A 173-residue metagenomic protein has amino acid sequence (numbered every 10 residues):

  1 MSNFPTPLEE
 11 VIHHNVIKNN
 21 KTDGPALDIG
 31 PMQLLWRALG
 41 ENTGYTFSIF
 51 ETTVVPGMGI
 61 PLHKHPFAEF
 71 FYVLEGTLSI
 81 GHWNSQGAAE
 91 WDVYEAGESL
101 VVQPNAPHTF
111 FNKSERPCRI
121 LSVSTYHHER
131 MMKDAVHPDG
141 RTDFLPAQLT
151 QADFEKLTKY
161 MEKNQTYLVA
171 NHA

Functional and structural regions predicted by a protein language model:
M1-T46, F144-A173: A short, N-terminal "cap"/entry segment at the start of jelly-roll beta-barrel domains of the cupin/DSBH fold
K18, N42, N84-P104: Short acidic-glycine-tyrosine-enriched beta hairpin
N20, Q33-W36, S48-K64: Conserved short histidine dyad/triad with adjacent acidic residue
A38-L39, G59-H65, H82, E90-D92 (+1 more regions): Short histidine-centered beta-strand/loop micro-motifs that create catalytic or ligand/metal-coordination sites
F67-W83: Glycine- and acidic-residue-biased ligand/ion/polar-headgroup-sensing regions
A96, P104-R130: Ligand-binding loop in jelly-roll beta-barrel domains
E129-F144: A hydrophobic, small-residue-rich beta->alpha segment in the mid-to-C-terminal subdomain of diverse proteins
